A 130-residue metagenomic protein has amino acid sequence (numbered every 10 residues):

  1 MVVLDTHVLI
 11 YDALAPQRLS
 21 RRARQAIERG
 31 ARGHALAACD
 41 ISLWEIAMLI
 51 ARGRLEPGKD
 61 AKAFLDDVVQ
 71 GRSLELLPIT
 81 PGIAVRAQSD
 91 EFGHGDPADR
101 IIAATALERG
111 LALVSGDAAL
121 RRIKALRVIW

Functional and structural regions predicted by a protein language model:
M1, A104-W130: Acidic, PIN/NYN-like endoribonuclease modules and their adjacent C-terminal/linker elements
M1-A38, R52-D67, R109: Short, well-structured N-terminal submotif of metal-dependent ribonuclease cores
V8, S42-L43, I83, I102 (+1 more regions): Alpha-helix capping/helix-boundary segments
A37-D40, S115: Short beta-strand segments
I46: Phosphate/NTP-binding elements of NTP-utilizing enzymes
E56-K62, Q70-G116: Active-site neighborhoods of divalent-metal-dependent phosphate/nucleic-acid chemistry enzymes
L65-D66, V85, R122-I123: Short secondary-structure capping/turn micro-motifs that flank functional sites
